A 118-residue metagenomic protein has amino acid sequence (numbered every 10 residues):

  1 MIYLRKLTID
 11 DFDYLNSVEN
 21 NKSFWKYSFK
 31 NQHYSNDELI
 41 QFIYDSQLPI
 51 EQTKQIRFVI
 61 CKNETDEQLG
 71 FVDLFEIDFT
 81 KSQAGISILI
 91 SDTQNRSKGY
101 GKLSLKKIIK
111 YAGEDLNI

Functional and structural regions predicted by a protein language model:
M1-I40: A short, well-structured alpha-helix characteristic of acyl/acetyltransferase catalytic modules
L7, Y111-G113: Conserved hydrophobic/aromatic "anchor" residues that stabilize well-ordered secondary structure elements
D11, D66, G99: Conserved G/P- and acidic residue-centered "switch" motifs that form tight phosphate/ATP-binding loops in soluble
Y14, G85, L103: Amphipathic alpha-helical recognition patches that constitute DNA-binding helices
V18, S46-I50, A112: Hydrophobic helix-cap positions at the C-terminus of alpha-helices in RecA-like/P-loop ATPase nucleotide-binding cores
D37-N95: Acetyl-CoA-dependent GNAT
S97-Y111: Conserved acetyl-CoA-binding loop-helix of GNAT-fold acetyltransferases
E114-I118: Conserved GNAT acetyl-CoA-binding A-motif
